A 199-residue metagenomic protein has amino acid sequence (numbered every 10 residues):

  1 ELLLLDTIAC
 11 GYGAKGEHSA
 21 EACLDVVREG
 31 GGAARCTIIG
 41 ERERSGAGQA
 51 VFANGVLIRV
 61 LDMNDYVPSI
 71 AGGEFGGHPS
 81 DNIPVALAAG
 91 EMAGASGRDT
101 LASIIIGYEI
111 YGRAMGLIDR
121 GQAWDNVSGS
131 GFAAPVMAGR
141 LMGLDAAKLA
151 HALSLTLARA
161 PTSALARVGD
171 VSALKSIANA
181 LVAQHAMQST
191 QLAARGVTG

Functional and structural regions predicted by a protein language model:
E1-G199: N-terminal core-entry segment
